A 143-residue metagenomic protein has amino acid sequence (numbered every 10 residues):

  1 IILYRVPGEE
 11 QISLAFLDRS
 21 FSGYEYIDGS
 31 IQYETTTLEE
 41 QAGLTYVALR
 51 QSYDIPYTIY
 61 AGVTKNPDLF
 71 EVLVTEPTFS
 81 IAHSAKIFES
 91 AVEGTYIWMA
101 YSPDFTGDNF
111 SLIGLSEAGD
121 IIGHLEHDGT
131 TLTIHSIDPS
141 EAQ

Functional and structural regions predicted by a protein language model:
I1, Y57-I59, T95: A generic structural signal for beta-strand entry/edge sites
I1-Q41: Long, contiguous interaction/targeting segments characteristic of exported/extracellular or secretory-pathway proteins
Y4-V6, T64, A100-D104: Short beta-strand-to-loop capping motifs
E10-A15, P56-I59, D108-N109: Short, surface-exposed coil-to-beta transition loops
Y33-Y60, H135-A142: Extracellular ectodomain segments of secreted/surface proteins
I55, F70-A142: Ser/Thr-rich low-complexity repeats and stalk/linker segments
A61-D68: Structural motif
